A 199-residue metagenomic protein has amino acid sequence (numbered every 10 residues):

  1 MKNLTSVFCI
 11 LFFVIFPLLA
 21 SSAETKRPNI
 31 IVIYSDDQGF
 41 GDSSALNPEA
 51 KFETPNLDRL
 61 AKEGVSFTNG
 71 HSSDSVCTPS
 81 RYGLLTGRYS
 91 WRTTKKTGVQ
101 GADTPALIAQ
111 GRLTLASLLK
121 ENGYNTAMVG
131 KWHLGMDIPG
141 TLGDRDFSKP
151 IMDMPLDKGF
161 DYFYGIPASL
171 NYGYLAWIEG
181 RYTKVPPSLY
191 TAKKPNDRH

Functional and structural regions predicted by a protein language model:
K2-F8, A20-H199: Formylglycine-dependent sulfatase
L11: Short polybasic linear motifs
I15-L18: N-terminal signal peptide c-region/cleavage motif recognized by signal peptidases
